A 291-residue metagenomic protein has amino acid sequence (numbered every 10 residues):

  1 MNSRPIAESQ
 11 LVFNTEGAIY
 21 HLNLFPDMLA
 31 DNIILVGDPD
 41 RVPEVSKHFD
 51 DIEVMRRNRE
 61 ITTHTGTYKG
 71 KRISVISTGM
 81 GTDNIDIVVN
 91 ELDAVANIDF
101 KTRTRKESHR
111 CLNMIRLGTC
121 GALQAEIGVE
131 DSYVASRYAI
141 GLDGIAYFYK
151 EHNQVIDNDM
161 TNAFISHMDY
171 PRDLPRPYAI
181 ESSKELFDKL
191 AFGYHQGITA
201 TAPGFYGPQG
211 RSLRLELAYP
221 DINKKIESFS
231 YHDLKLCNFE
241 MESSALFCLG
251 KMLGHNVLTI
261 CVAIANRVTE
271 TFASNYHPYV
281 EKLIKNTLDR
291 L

Functional and structural regions predicted by a protein language model:
N2-P175: Metabolite-binding pocket within alpha/beta catalytic cores that recognizes anionic/polar moieties
N23-M28, P203-Q209, E281-D289: Intrinsically disordered, low-complexity segments enriched in small residues
G121, Y138, A200-G207, A245 (+1 more regions): Glycine-rich beta-alpha junction loops
N158-Y231: Active-site rim beta-loop-alpha module in soluble metabolic enzymes
E185-G193, L249, N286-R290: Generic non-transmembrane alpha-helical segments
D233-C237: Short pre-catalytic strand/loop immediately N-terminal to key active-site residues, enriched for Gly-Thr
E240-L258: Short glycine-rich, acidic/polar surface loops and turns
I264-L291: His/Asp/Glu-rich mid-to-C-terminal helical/loop segments that flank catalytic regions of hydrolases
